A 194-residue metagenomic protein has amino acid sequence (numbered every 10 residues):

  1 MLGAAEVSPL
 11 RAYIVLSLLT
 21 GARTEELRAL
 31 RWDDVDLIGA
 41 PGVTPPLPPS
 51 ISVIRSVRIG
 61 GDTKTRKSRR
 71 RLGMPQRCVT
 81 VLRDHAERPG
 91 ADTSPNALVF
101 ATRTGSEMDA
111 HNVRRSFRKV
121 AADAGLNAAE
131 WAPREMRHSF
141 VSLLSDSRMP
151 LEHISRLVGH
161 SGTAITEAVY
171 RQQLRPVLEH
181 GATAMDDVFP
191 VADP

Functional and structural regions predicted by a protein language model:
M1-L30, L47, S68, R77 (+2 more regions): Basic, Lys/Arg- and aromatic-enriched nucleic-acid-binding interface segment
A4, L30, D84-R88, L157 (+1 more regions): Residue-level signal for well-ordered alpha-helical positions
A4-A5, I59-R69, A101-M108, G125-E135 (+2 more regions): Short, contiguous acidic/charged loop-to-helix segments that flank catalytic cores in large enzymes
E6, L47-P48, I54-R58, P75-A128: Active-site/catalytic core of tyrosine-dependent DNA strand-transfer enzymes
E6-S8, V15, L19-E26, N112 (+3 more regions): C-terminal catalytic core of tyrosine-transesterase DNA break-rejoin enzymes
A29-V35, S155-S161, R171: A short, basic/aromatic helix-end/turn motif that makes direct DNA contacts
L37-V43, S50, V57-C78, R88-S94 (+5 more regions): C-terminal secondary-structure termini that scaffold catalytic or DNA-interacting sites
M74, F100, F117, V141-L144 (+3 more regions): Hydrophobic, well-ordered secondary-structure elements that form the walls of internal hydrophobic environments
